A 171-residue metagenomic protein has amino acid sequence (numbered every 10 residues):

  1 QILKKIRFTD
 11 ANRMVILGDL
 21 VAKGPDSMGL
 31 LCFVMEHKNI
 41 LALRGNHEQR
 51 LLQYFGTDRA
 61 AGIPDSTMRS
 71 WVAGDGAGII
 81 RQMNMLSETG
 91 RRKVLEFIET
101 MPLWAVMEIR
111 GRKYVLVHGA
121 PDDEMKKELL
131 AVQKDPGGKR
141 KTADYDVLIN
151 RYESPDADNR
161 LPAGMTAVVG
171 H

Functional and structural regions predicted by a protein language model:
Q1, Y114-A120: Active-site-proximal beta-strand elements of phosphoester/diester hydrolases
Q1-L31: N-terminal active-site segment of His-dependent metallophosphoesterases
T9-A11, H37, G111-R112, P162-G164: A general structural motif
M14-G18, A42-N46, V117, A167-H171: Active-site neighborhood of phospho(di)ester-bond hydrolases with catalytic His/Asp-centered motifs
A22, E48-Q49, A120-E124: Short, solvent-exposed loop/turn segments at secondary-structure junctions
S27-V106, G111-R112, G137, A143-R151 (+1 more regions): Active-site neighborhood of divalent metal-dependent phosphoester bond hydrolases
T57-A60, G119-R140: Short, surface-exposed, charged loop/turn segments at secondary-structure junctions
L148-H171: Conserved beta-sheet core of the metallophosphoesterase superfamily
